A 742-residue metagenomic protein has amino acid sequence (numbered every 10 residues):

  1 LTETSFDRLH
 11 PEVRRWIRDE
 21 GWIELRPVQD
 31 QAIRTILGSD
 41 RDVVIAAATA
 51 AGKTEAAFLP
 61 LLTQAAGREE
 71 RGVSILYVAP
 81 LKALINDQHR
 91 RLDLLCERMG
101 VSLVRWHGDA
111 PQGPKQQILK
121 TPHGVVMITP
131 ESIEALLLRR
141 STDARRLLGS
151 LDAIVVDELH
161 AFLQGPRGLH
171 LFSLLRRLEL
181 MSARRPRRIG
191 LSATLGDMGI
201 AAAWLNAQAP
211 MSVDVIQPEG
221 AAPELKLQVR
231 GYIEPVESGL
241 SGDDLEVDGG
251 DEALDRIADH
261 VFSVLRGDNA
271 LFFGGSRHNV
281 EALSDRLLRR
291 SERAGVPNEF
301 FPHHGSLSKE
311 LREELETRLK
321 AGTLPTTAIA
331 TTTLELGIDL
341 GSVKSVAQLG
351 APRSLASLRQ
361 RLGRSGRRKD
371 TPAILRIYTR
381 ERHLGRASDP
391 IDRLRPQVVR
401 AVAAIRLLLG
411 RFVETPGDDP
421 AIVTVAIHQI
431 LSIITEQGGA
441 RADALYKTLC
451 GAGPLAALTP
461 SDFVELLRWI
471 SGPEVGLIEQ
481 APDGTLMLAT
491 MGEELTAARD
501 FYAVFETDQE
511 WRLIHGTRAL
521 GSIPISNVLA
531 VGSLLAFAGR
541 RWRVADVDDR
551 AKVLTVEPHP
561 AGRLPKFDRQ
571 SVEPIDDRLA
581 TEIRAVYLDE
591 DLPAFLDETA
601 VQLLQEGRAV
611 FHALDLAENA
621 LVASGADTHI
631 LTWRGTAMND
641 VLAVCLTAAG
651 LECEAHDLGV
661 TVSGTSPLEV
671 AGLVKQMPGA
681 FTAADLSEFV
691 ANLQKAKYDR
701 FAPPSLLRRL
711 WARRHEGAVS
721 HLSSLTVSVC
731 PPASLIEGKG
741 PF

Functional and structural regions predicted by a protein language model:
T2-R18, P27, Q31-A51, A56-E134 (+2 more regions): Helicase motor core with emphasis on the C-terminal RecA-like subdomain
W22: Hydrophobic patch in the ABC ATPase nucleotide-binding domain
S39, A221, V504-F505, A536: A short catalytic or substrate-binding loop motif that flags glycine-/basic-rich loops and adjacent residues that bind
P210, G472-E474, V504-E510, L529: A short, compositionally biased
E234-E237, G492-R499, G562-P565, P667-L673: Short, charged/polar, Gly/Pro-enriched secondary-structure boundary elements
T371, P390, L394-A401, L407-W469 (+2 more regions): C-terminal effector modules of nucleic-acid-centric enzymes and ribosome-associated factors
L477-A497, A551-P560, G659-V662: Accessory beta->alpha helical hairpin/"wing" motif in late/C-terminal subdomains of nucleic-acid enzymes
E494-T517: Short beta-strand/loop turn elements enriched in aromatics
